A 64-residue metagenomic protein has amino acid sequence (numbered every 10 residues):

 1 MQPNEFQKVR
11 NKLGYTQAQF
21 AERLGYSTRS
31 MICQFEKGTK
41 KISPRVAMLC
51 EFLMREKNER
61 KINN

Functional and structural regions predicted by a protein language model:
M1, N63-N64: Short, Lys/Arg-enriched, disordered terminal segments
M1-K12: A short, Lys/Arg-rich alpha-helix, primarily the initiator
F6, S30-I32, A47: Residue-level recognition of hydrophobic positions within alpha-helical transmembrane segments
Y15-C33: Short alpha-helical DNA-recognition segment
K41-I62: DNA major-groove recognition helix of helix-turn-helix/homeodomain DNA-binding modules
